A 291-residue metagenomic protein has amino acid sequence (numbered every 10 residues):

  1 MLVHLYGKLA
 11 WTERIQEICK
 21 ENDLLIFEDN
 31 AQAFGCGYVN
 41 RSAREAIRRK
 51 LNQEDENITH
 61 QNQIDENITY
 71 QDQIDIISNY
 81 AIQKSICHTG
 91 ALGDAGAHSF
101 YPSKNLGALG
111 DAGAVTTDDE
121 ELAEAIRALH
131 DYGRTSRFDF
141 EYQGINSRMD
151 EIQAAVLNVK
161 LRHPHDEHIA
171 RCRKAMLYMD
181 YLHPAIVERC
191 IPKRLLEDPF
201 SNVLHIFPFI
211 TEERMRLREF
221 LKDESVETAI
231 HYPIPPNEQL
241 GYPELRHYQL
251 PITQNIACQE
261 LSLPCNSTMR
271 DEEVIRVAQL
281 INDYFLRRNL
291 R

Functional and structural regions predicted by a protein language model:
M1-D55, Y70-A108, T116, S262: Active-site phosphate-binding strand-loop segment of PLP-dependent enzymes
M1-V3, K8, T12-R14, E21 (+4 more regions): PLP-dependent aminotransferase class I/II
G90-G93, L109, D150, N255-A257: Short Pro/Gly-enriched coil loops immediately N-terminal to beta-strands
L109-A112, E120: Acyl-thioester C-C bond-transforming condensing/cleaving domain
